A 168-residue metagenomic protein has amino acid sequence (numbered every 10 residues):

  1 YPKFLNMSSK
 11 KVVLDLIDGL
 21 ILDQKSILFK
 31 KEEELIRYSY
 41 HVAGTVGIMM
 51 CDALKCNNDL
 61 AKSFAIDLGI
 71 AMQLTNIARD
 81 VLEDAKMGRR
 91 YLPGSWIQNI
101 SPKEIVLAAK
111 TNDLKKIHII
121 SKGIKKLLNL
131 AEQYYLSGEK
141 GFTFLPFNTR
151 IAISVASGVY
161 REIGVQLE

Functional and structural regions predicted by a protein language model:
Y1-A71, A78, L82-E168: Catalytic cores of Mg2+-dependent Asp-rich isoprenoid enzymes
